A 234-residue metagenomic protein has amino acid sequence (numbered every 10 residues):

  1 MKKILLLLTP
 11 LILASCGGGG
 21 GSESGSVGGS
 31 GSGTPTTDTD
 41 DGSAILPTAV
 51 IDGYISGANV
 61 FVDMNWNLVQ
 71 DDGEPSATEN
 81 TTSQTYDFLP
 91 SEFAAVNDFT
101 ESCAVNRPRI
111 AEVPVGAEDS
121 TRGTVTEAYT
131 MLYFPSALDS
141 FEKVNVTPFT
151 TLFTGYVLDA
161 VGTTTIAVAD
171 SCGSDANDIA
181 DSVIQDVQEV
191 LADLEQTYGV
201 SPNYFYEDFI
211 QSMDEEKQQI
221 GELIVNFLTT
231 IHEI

Functional and structural regions predicted by a protein language model:
M1-I4: Positively charged n-region of N-terminal signal peptides that target proteins for export
T9-P10: Hydrophobic helical h-region of N-terminal Sec-dependent signal peptides in bacterial secretory/periplasmic proteins
A14-S15: C-terminal motif of bacterial Sec signal peptides marking the signal peptidase cleavage site
G20-I234: Feature for extracytoplasmic/surface-facing segments of secreted or surface-associated proteins, emphasizing
